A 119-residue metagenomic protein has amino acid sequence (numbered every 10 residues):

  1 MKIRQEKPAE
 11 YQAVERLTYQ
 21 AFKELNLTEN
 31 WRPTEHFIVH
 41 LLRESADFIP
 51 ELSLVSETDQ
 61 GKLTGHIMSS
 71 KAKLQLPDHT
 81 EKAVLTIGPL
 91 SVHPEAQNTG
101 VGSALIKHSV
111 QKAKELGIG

Functional and structural regions predicted by a protein language model:
K2-V14: A short beta-loop-alpha structural element at the N-terminal edge of CoA-dependent acyl/N-acetyltransferase catalytic
E6, S53-S56, S109: Polar/charged side chains located within well-ordered beta-strands of beta-rich proteins
E10, F48, H93, Q97: Glycine-/small-residue-rich active-site loops that bind phosphorylated ligands and cofactors
E15-F22, L27-D59, L63-M68, K73: Active-site rim helix/loop that mediates acceptor-substrate recognition in acyltransferases
K73-I87, Q97: A conserved beta-turn-beta hairpin within the catalytic core of GNAT-like acetyltransferases that forms part
I87, V92, N98-Q111: Conserved acetyl-CoA-binding loop-helix of GNAT-fold acetyltransferases
S109-G119: Short, intrinsically disordered, charge-balanced linker/junction segments flanking boundaries in proteins
